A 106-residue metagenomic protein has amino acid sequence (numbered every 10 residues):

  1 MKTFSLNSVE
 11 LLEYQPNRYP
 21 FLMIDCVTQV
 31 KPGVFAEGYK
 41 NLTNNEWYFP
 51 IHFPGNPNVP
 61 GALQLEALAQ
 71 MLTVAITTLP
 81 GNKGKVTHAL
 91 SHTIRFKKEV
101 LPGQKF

Functional and structural regions predicted by a protein language model:
K2-S5, M71-F106: Hydrophobic beta-strand-centered segment that forms part of the acyl-chain substrate-binding groove
K2-T28, S91: Flexible, low-complexity linker/boundary loops enriched in proline and small hydrophobic residues that flank enzymatic
S5, V9, A36, L42-T43 (+3 more regions): A generic, residue-level signal for flexible/boundary positions that often mark functional hotspots
Y14-Q15, N58-V59, V86-A89: Short acidic/polar alpha-helix capping motifs at helix-coil junctions
R18-V59: Catalytic strand-loop segment that frames the active site of acyl-thioester-processing enzymes
F53-P60, Q64-T73: Compact, glycine-rich, soluble single-domain proteins
